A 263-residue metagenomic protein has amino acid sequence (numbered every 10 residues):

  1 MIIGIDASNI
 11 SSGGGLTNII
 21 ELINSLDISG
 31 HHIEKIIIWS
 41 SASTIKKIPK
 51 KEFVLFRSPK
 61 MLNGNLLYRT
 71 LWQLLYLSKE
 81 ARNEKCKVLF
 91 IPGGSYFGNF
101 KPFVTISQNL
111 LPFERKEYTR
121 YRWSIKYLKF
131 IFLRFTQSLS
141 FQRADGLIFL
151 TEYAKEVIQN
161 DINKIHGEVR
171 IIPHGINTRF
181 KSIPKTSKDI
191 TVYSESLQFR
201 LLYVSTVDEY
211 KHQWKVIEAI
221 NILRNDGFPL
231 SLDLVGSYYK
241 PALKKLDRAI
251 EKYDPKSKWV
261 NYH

Functional and structural regions predicted by a protein language model:
M1, S182-R200, R224-D226: Nucleotide-sugar donor-binding and catalytic loop/hinge architecture of NDP-sugar-dependent glycosyltransferases
G4, I19-S25, G30-P92, D247: Active-site donor-binding segments of glycosyltransferases and PAPS-dependent sulfotransferases
G13-N24, F199, D208-I222: A conserved mid-protein helix/loop that constitutes part of the nucleotide-sugar donor-binding site
I38-S43, I176, S231-L246: Glycosyltransferase donor-sugar binding loop
K79, K126-L147: Membrane-proximal helix-turn-helix segments that form the acceptor-binding/catalytic region of lipid-linked
V104-I131: Acceptor-binding helix/loop patch of EC 2.4 sugar-transfer enzymes, predominantly nucleotide-sugar-dependent
Y153, G175: Carbohydrate-associated surface elements
G236, K244-H263: Nucleotide-activated donor-binding/catalytic signature segment of Leloir-type glycosyltransferases, i.e., the conserved
